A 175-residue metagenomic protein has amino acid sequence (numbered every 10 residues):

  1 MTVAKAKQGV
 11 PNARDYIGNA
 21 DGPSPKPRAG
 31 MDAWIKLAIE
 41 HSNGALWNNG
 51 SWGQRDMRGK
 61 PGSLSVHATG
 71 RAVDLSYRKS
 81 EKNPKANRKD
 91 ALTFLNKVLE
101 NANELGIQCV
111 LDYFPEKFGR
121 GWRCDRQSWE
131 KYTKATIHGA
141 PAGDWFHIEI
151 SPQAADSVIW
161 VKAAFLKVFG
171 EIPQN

Functional and structural regions predicted by a protein language model:
M1-D15, S151-N175: Low-complexity, Gly/Ser/Thr/Pro-rich intrinsically disordered linker/tail segments
T2-S128, K134-T136, G143-I150: Secreted/periplasmic proteins that engage bacterial cell-wall peptidoglycan
Y132-D144, A164-E171: A broadly tuned preference for mixed-charge, low-complexity surface segments
